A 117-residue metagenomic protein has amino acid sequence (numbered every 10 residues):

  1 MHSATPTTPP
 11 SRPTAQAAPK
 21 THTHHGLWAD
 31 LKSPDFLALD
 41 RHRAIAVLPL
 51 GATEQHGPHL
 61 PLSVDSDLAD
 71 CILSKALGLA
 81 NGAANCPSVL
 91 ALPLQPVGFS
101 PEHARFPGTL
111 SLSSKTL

Functional and structural regions predicted by a protein language model:
P6-L117: N-terminal catalytic or cofactor-binding beta/alpha core of small enzyme domains
